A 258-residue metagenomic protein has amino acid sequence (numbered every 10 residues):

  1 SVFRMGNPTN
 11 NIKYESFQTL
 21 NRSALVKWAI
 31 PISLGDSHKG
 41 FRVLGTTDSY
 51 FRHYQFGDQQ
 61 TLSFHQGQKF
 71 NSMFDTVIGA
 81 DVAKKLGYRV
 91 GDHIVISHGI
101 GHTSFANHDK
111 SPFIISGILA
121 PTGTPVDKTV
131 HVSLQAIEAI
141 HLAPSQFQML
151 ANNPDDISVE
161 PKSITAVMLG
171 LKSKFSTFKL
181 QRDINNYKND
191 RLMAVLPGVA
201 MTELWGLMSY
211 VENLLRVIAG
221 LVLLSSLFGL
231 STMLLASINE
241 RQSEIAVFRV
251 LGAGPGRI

Functional and structural regions predicted by a protein language model:
S1-R52, Q68-K69, D190-R191: Hydrophobic, regular-secondary-structure patches
N10-N11, V77, K174: Soluble non-cytosolic domains of exported or imported proteins
S23, N107-I114, I118-E212: Mechanotransmission and gating elements of multispan inner-membrane complexes involved in transport and envelope
I32-G35, S97, G170: Conserved residues at the C-terminal ends of beta-strands
S37-D48, Q59-Q148: Hydrophobic secondary-structure segments that place a key small or acidic residue at a functional site
R89, R241, G254-P255: Short coil/turn motifs that cap or connect alpha-helices
W205-A246: Hydrophobic alpha-helical transmembrane segments of multi-pass inner-membrane transport and secretion
